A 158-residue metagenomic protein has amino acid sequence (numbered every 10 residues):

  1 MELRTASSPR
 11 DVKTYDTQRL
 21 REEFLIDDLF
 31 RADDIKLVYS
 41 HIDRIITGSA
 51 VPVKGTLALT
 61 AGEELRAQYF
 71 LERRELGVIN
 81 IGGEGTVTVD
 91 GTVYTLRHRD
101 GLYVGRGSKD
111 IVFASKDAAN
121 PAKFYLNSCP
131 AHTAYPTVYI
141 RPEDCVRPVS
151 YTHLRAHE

Functional and structural regions predicted by a protein language model:
S7-E63: Intrinsically disordered, low-complexity, positively charged segments
I42-I45, S49-G55, L71-D90: Glycine- and acidic-residue-biased ligand/ion/polar-headgroup-sensing regions
R66-A67: Short, amphipathic alpha-helical interface elements at domain boundaries that mediate macromolecular binding
G91-R106: Short acidic-glycine-tyrosine-enriched beta hairpin
S108-H132: Ligand-binding loop in jelly-roll beta-barrel domains
C129, D144-Y151: Internal, well-folded beta-alpha domain core
A134-I140, C145: Internal alpha/beta loop-helix hairpins
T152-E158: Conserved small/polar residues in nucleotide/adenosyl-binding loops
